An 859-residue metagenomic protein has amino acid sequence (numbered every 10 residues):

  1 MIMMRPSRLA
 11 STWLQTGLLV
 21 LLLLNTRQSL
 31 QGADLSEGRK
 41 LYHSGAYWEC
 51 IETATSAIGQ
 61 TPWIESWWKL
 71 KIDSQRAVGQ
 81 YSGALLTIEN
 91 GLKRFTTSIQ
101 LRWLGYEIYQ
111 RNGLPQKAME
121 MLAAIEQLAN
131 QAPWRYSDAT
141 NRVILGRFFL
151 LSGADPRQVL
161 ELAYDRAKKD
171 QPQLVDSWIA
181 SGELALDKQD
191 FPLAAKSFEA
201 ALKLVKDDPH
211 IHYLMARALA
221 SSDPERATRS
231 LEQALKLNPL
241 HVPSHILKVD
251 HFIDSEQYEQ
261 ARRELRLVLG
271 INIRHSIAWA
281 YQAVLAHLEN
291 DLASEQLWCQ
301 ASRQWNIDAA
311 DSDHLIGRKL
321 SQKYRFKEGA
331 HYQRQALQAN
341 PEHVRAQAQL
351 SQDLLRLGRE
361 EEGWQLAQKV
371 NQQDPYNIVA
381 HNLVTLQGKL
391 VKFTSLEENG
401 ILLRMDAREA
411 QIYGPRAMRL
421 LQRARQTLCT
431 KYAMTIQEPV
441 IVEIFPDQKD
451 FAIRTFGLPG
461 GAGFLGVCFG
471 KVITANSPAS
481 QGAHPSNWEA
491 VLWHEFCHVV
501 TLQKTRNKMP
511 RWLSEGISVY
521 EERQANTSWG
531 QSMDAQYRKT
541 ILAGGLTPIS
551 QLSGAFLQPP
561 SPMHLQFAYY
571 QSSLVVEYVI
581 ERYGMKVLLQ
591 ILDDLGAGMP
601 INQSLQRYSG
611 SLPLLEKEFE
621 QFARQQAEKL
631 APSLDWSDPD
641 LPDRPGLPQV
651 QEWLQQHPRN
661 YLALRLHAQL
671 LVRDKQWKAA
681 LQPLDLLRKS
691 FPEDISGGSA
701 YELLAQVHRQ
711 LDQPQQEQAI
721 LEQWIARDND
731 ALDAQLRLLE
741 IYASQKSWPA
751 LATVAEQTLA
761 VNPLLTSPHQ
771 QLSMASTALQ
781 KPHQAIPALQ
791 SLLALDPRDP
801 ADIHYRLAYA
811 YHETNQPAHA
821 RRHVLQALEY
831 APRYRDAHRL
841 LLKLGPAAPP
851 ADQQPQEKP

Functional and structural regions predicted by a protein language model:
A33, R39, L214, A301 (+12 more regions): Beta/coil-rich, acidic/histidine-enriched accessory regions frequently appended to metallopeptidases
K40, L86, K93, K117-A124 (+13 more regions): Juxtacatalytic substrate-recognition/specificity segment
G45-E49, V78-T87, G113-A123, S152-A163 (+14 more regions): Structural signature of tandem alpha-helical TPR/SEL1-like repeats, specifically the intra-repeat loop/turn
S56-A57, N90-G91, I125, R166-A167 (+12 more regions): Canonical positions in the second alpha-helix
Q60, R94-F95, L128-A132, K169-D170 (+12 more regions): Structural marker of alpha-solenoid helical repeat scaffolds
S66, Q100, T140, D176 (+12 more regions): Start-of-helix register in tetratricopeptide repeats
